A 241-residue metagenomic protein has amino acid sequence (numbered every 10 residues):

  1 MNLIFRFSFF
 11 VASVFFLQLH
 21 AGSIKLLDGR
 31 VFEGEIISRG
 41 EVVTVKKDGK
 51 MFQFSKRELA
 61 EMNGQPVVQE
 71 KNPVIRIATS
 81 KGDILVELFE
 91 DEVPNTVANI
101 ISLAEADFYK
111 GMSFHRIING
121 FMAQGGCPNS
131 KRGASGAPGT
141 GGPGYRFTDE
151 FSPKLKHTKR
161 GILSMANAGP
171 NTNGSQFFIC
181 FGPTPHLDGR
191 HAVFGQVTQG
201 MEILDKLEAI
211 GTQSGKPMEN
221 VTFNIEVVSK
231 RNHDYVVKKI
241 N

Functional and structural regions predicted by a protein language model:
M1-S8, L163: Bacterial N-terminal signal peptides that target proteins for export
R6-F16: Bacterial N-terminal signal peptides
L17-A21: Sec/Tat signal peptide C-region and signal peptidase I cleavage site
L26-N241: Cyclophilin-like peptidyl-prolyl cis-trans isomerases
